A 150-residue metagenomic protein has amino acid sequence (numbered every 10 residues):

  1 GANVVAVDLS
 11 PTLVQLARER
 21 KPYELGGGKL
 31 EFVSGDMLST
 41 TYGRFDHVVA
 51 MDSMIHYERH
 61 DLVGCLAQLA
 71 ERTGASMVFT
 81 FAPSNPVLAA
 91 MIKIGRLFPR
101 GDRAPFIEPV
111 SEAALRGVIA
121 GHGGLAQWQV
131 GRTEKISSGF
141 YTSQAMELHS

Functional and structural regions predicted by a protein language model:
G1-S39: Class I SAM-dependent methyltransferase SAM/SAH-binding core
V49-A50: A conserved beta-strand element that flanks and buttresses the S-adenosyl-L-methionine
S53: Hydrophobic adenine-recognition pocket in adenosine-nucleotide-binding enzymes
Y57-L69: A short, conserved alpha-helix within the catalytic core of class I
T73-P83: Conserved beta-strand signature within the Rossmann-like core of class I S-adenosyl-L-methionine
L88-P105: Short, glycine-/aromatic-enriched active-site segment of Class I SAM-dependent methyltransferases
P105-L125: Short alpha-helix
G131-S150: Core SAM-dependent methyltransferase catalytic element
